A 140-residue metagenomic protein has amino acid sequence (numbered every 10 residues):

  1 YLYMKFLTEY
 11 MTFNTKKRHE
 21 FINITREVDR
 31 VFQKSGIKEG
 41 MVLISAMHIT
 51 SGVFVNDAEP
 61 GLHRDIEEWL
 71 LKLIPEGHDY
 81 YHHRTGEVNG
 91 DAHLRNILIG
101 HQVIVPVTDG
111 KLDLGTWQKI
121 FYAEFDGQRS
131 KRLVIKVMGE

Functional and structural regions predicted by a protein language model:
Y3-E140: Active-site histidine-anchored catalytic micro-motif
